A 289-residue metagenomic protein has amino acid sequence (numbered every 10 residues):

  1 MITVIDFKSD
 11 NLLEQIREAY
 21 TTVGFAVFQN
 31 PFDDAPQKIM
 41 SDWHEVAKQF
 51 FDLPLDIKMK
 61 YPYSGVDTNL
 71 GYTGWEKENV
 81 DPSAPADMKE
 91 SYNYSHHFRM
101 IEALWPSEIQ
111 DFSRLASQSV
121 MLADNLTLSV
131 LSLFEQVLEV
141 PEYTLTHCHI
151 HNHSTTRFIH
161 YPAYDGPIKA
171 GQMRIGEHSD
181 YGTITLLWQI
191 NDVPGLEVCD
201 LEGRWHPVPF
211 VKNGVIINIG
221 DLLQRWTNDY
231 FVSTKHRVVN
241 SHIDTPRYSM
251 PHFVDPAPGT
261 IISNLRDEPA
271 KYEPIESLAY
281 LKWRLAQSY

Functional and structural regions predicted by a protein language model:
M1-Y289: Peripheral, non-catalytic segments flanking oxidoreductase cores
